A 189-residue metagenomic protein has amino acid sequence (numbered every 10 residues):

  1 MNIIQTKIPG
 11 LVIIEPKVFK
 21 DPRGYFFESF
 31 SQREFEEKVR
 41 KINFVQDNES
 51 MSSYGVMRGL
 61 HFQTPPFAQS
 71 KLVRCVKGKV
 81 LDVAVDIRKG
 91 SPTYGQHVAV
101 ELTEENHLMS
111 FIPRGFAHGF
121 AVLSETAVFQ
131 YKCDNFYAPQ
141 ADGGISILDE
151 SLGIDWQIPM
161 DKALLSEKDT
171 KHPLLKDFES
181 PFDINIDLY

Functional and structural regions predicted by a protein language model:
M1-L108, S124-T126, C133-Y189: Non-catalytic, conserved peripheral segments adjacent to functional cores
S110, H118-L123: Short beta-strand His + acidic residue motifs that chelate non-heme Fe in jelly-roll/DSBH and cupin folds
